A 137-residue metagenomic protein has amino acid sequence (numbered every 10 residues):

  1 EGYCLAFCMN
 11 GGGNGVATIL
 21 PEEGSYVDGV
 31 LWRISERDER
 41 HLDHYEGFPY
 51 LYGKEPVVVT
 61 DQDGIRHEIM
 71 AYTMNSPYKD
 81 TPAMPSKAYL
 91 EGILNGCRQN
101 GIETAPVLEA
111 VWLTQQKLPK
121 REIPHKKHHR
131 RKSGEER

Functional and structural regions predicted by a protein language model:
E1-R137: Glycine-aromatic micro-motifs
